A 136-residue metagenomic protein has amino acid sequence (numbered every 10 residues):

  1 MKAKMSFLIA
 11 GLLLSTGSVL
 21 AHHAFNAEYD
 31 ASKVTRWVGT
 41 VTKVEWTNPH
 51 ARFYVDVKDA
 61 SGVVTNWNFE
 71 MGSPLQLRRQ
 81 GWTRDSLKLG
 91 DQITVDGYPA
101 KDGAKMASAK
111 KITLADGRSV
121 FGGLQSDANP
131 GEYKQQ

Functional and structural regions predicted by a protein language model:
L8-I9, V19: Cleavable N-terminal signal peptides
L20-T35: Short boundary/loop segments of OB/S1/cold-shock single-stranded nucleic-acid-binding domains
G39-V41: Conserved hydrophobic positions within beta-strands
T47-V57: Short aromatic-glycine-enriched beta-strand elements
M71-R79: Short, structured beta-strand/loop micro-motifs enriched in basic residues and often containing a Trp
R79-T94: Short nucleic-acid-contacting surface segments enriched for D/E, G, S/T with interspersed K/R
A100-L124: OB-fold/S1-family single-stranded nucleic acid-binding modules
